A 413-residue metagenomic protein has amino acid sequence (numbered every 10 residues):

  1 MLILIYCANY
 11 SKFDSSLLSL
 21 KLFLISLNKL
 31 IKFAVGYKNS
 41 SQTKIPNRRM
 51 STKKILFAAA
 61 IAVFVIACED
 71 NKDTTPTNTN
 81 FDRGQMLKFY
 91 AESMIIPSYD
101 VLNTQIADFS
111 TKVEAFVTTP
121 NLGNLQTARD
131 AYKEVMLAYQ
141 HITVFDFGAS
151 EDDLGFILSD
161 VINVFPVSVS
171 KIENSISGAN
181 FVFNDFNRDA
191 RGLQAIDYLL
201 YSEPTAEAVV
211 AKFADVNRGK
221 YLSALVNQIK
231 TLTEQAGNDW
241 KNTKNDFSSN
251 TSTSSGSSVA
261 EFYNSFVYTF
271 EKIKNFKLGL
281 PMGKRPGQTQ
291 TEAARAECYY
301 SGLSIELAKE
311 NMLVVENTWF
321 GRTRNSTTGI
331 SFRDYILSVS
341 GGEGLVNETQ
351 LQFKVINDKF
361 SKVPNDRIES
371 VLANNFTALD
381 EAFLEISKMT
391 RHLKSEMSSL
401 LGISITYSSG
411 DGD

Functional and structural regions predicted by a protein language model:
K12, K21, S26, K32 (+2 more regions): Short, positively charged and aromatic/hydrophobic N-terminal segments
K44-L56: Bacterial N-terminal signal peptides that target proteins for export
I55-V63: Sec-dependent N-terminal signal peptides
V65-A67: C-terminal motif of bacterial Sec signal peptides marking the signal peptidase cleavage site
E69-K72: Bacterial signal peptide processing site
T75-D413: Mature extracytoplasmic or organellar-lumen-exposed domains after removal of signal/transit peptides
